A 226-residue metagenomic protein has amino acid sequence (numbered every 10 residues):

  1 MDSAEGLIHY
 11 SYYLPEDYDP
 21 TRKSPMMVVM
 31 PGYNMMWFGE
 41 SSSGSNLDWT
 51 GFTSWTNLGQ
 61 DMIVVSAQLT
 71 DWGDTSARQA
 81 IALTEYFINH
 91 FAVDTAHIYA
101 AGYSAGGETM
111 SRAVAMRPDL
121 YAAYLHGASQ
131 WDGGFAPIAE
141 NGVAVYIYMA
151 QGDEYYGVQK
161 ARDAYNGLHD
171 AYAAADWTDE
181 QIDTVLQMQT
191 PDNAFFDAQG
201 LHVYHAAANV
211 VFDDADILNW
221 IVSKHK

Functional and structural regions predicted by a protein language model:
M1-S24, E108, A113, A174-T184: A domain-start/cap signature at the N-terminus of enzymes
E16-R22, W72-S104: Gly/Ser-rich "nucleophile elbow"/oxyanion-hole loop immediately N-terminal to the catalytic nucleophile in hydrolases
R22-S24, W37-S43, A77-R78, R112-A113 (+2 more regions): Short, solvent-exposed loop/turn and secondary-structure capping segments
S24-M26, M30-I81: Active-site machinery of serine-nucleophile hydrolases
G32-M36, L69-D74, S104-E108, S129-G133 (+2 more regions): Solvent-exposed loop/turn segments at secondary-structure junctions within structured extracellular/periplasmic domains
Q60, A139-V145: Short, proline-enriched alpha-helix->beta-strand connector loops that line the catalytic pocket of alpha/beta-hydrolase
N89-H90, A96-E140: Primarily recognizes the serine-hydrolase "nucleophile elbow" in alpha/beta-hydrolase and SGNH/GDSL folds
Y146-Y148, G152-Y156, R162, A171-K226: C-terminal catalytic histidine-bearing segment of alpha/beta-hydrolase fold enzymes
